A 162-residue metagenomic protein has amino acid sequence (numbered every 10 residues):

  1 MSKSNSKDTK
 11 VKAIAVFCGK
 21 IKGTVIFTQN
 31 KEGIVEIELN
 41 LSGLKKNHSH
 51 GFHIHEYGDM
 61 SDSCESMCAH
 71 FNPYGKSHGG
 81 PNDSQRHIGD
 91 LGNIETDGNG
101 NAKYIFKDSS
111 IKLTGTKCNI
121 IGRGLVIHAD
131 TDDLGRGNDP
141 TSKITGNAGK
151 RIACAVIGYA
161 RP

Functional and structural regions predicted by a protein language model:
M1-P162: N-terminal leader/targeting pre-sequences
